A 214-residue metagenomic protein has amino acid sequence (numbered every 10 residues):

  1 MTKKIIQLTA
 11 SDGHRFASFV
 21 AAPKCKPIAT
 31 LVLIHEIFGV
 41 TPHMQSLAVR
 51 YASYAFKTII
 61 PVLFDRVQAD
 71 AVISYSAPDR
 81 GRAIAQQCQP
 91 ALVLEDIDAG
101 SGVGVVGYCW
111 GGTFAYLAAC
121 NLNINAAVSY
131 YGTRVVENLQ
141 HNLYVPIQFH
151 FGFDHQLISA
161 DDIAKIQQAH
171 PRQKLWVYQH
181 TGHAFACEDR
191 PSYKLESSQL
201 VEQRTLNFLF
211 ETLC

Functional and structural regions predicted by a protein language model:
M1-C214: N-terminal cap/leader regions of alpha/beta-hydrolase-fold enzymes, predominantly small-molecule hydrolases
